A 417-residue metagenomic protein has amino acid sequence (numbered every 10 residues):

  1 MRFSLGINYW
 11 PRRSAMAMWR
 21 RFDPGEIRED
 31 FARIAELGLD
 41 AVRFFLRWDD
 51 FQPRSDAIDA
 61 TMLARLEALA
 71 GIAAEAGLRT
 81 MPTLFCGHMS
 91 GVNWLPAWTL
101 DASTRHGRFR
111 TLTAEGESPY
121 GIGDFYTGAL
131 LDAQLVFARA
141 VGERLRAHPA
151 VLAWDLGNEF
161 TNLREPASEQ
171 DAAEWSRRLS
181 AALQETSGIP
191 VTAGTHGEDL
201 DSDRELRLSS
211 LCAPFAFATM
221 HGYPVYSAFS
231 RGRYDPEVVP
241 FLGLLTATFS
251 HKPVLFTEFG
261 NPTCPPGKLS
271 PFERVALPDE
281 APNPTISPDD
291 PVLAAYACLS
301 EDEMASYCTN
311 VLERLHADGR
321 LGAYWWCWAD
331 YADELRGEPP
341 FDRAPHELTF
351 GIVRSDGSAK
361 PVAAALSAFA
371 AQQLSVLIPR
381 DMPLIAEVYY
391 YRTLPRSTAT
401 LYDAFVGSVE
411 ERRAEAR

Functional and structural regions predicted by a protein language model:
M1-F215, H221, F229, F249 (+2 more regions): Active-site mouth of glycoside hydrolases
M18, S103-E117, E303-Y307, L315 (+1 more regions): Aromatic-rich peripheral "rim/lid" segments of glycoside hydrolase catalytic domains that contact and position glycan
L63-L66, A172-S176, V238-V239, M304-C308 (+2 more regions): Amphipathic alpha-helical segments in well-structured domains
N93-G116, P266-S287, R336-H346: Short, flexible, mixed-charge acidic loops at enzyme active sites
G116-A129, P288-Y296, T349-I352: Short glycine/proline- and acidic residue-enriched helix-loop micro-motifs that form flexible lids or anion-recognition
Q170-S180, S187-P291, T309-H316, L321 (+1 more regions): Glycoside hydrolase catalytic-domain groove-lining segments
A213-E237, P278-A294, V353-A386, R412-A416: Glycan-recognition surfaces
